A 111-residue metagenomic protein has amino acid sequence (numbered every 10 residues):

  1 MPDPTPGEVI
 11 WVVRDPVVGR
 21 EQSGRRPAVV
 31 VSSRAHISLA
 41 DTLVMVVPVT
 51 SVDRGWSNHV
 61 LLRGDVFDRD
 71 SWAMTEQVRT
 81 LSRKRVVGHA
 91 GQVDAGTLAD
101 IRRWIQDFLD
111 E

Functional and structural regions predicted by a protein language model:
M1-E111: Conserved functional hotspots at enzyme active or ligand-binding sites that engage polyanionic ligands
